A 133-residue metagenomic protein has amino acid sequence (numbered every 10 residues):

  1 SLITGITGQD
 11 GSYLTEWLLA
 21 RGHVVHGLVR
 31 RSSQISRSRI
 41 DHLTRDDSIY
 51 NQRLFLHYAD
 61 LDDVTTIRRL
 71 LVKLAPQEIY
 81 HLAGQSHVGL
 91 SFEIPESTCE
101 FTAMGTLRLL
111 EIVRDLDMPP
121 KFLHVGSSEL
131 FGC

Functional and structural regions predicted by a protein language model:
S1-C133: N-terminal Rossmann-like NAD(P)+-binding domain of SDR-like oxidoreductases, especially those catalyzing
